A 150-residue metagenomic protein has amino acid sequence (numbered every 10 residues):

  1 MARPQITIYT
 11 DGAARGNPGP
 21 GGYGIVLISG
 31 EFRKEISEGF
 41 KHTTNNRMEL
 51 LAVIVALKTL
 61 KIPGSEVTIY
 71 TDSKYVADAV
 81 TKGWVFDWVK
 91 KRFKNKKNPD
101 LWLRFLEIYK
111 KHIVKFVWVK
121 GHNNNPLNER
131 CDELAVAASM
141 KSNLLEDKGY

Functional and structural regions predicted by a protein language model:
M1-L51, K58-S65, E133, A137 (+1 more regions): RNase H-like nuclease fold core
T10-P20, I54-R130, L134, S139: RNase H catalytic domain
